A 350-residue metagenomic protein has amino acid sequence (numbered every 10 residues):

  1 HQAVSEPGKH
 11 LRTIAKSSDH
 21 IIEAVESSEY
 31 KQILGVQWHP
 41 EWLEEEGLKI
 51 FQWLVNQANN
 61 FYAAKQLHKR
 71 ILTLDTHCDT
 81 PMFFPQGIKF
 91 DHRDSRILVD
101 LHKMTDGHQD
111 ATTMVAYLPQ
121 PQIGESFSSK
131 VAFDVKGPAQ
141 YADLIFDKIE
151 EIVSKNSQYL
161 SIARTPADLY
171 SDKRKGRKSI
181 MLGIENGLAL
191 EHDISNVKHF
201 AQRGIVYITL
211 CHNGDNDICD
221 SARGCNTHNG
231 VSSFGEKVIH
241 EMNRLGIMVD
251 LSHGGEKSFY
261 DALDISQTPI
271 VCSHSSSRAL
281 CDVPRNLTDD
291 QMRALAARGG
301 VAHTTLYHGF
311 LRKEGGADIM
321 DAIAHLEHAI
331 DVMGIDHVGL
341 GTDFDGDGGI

Functional and structural regions predicted by a protein language model:
H1, G254, S275-S277, T305-H308: Histidine- and/or cysteine-centered catalytic micro-motif in compact active-site loops
H1-A63: Amide-donor transfer/coupling interface in amidating biosynthetic enzymes
L11, I22, K31-G35, I71 (+4 more regions): Structural motif
G35-P40, T73-T80, G254, C272-S276: Histidine-centered catalytic micro-motifs
N56-Q57, K237-M242, D290-L295: Catalytic-core regions built around general acid/base machinery
A63-T227, D282-H303, Y307-L340, F344-I350: N-terminal hydrophobic targeting/anchoring segments and the immediately downstream early-domain regions of hydrolases
A189-E191, Q202-R285: Divalent metal-binding pocket/active-site signature
